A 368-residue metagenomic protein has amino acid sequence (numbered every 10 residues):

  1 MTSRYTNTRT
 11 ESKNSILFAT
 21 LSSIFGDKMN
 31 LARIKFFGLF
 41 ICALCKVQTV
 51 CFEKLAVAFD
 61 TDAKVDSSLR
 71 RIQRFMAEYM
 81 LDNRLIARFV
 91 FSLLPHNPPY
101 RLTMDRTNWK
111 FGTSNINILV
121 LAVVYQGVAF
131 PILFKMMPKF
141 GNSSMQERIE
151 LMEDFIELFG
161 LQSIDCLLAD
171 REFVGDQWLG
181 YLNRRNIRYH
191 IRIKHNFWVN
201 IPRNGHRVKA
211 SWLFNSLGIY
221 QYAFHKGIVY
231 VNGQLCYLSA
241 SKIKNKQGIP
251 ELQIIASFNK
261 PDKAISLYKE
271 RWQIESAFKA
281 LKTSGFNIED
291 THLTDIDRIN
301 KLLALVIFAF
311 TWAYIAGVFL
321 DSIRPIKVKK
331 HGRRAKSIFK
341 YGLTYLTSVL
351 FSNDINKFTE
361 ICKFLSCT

Functional and structural regions predicted by a protein language model:
M1-C51, T61, I86-A87, N97-Y100 (+2 more regions): Single, function-defining residue in the core of a domain
C42-K46, A58-R70, F75: TOPRIM metal-binding catalytic domain and adjacent DNA-binding surface shared by DnaG-type primases
L55: Short alpha-helical "recognition helix" segments of helix-turn-helix
V65, L69-Q126: Active-site-proximal, Lys/Arg-enriched surface segment that forms a nucleic-acid-binding/basic interface patch
